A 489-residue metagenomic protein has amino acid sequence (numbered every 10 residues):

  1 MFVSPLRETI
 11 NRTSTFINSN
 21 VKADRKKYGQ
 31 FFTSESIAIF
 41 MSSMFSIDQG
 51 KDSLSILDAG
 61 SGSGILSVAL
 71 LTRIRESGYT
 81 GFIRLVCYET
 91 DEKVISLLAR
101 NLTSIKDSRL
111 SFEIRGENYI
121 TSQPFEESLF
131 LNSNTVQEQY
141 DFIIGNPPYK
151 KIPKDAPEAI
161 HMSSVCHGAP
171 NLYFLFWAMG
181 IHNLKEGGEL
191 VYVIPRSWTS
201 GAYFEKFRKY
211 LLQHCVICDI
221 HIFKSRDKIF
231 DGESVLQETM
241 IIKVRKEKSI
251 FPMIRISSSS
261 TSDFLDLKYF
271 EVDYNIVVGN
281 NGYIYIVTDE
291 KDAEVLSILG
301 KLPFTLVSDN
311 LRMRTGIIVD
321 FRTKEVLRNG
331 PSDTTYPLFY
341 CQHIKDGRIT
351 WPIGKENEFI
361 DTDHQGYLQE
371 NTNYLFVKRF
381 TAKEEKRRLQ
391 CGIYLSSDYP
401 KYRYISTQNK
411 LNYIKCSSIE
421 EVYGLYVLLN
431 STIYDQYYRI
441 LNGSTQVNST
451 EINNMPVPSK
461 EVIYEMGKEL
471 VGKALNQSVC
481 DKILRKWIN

Functional and structural regions predicted by a protein language model:
M1-Y79, V86-N101, Q123, P147 (+3 more regions): Class I S-adenosyl-L-methionine
K26-K27, F31-F40, S61-V68, F82 (+3 more regions): Signature of N6-adenine DNA methyltransferases within the class I
Q49-S53, S77-F82, D107-L110, T135-E138 (+1 more regions): Short helix-terminating capping/connector loops at secondary-structure junctions
S55, R84-V86, E113, V191: A structural signal for isolated positions on well-ordered beta-strands in alpha/beta enzyme cores
T72-I74, L102-I105, A159-S163, F207-Y210 (+1 more regions): Glycine-rich, phosphate-binding/catalytic loops in enzymes
L98-L110: Short, conserved SAM-binding/catalytic segment of Class I S-adenosyl-L-methionine-dependent methyltransferases
R109-Y119: Conserved SAM-binding strand-loop segment of SAM-dependent methyltransferases
E294-N489: Polybasic, glycine- and aromatic-enriched phosphate-binding surface used to engage nucleic acids
